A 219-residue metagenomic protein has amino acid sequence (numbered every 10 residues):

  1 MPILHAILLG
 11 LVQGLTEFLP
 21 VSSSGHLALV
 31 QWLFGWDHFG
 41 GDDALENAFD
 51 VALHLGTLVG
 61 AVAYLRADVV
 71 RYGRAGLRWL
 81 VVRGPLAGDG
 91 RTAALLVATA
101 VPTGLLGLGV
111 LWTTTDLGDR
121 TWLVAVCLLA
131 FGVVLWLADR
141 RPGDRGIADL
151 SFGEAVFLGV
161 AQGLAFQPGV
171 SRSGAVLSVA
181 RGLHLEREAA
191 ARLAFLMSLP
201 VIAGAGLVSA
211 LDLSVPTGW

Functional and structural regions predicted by a protein language model:
M1-W219: Multi-pass membrane proteins that catalyze or facilitate reactions on polyprenyl-/lipid-phosphate substrates and their
